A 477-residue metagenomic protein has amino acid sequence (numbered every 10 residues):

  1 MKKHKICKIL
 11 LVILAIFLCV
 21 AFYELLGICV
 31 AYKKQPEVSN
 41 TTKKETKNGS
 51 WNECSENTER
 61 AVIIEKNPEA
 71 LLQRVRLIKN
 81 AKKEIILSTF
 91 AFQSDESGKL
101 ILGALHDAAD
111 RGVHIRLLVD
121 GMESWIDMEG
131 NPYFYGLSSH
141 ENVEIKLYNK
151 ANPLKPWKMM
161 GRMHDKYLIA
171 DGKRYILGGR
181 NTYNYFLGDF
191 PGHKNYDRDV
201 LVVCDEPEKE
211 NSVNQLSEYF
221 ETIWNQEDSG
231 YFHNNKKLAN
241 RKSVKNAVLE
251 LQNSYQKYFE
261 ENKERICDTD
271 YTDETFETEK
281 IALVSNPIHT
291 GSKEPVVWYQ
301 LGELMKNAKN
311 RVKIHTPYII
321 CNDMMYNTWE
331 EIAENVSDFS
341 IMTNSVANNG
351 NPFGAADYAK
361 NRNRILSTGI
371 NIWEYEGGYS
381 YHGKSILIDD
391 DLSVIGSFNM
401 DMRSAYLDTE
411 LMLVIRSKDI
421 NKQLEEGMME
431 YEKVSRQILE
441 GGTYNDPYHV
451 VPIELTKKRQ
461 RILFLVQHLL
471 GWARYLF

Functional and structural regions predicted by a protein language model:
K2-V143, P153-H164, A170, R174-F477: Charged, low-complexity intrinsically disordered terminal segments
K146: Phosphate-binding P-loop/Walker A region and its immediate neighborhood
